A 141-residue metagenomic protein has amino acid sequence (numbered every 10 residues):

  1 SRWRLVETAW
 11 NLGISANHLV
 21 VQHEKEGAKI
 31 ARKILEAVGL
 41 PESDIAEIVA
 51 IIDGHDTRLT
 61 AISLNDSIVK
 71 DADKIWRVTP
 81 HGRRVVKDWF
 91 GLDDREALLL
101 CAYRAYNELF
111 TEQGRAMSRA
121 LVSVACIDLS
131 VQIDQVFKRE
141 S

Functional and structural regions predicted by a protein language model:
S1-A16, H23, G27, V49-T57 (+1 more regions): His-Asp-centered metal-binding catalytic motifs of divalent-metal-dependent phosphohydrolases/nucleases
N11, N17-H18, N65, N107: Detector for Asparagine
V21-V38: An active-site-proximal "capping" alpha-helix that borders the catalytic cofactor pocket
E36-D53, N65: Acidic/histidine metal-binding catalytic segments
L40, T57-S141: Divalent metal-dependent phosphate-bond-processing catalytic cores, especially two-metal-ion Mg2+/Mn2+ enzymes that act
